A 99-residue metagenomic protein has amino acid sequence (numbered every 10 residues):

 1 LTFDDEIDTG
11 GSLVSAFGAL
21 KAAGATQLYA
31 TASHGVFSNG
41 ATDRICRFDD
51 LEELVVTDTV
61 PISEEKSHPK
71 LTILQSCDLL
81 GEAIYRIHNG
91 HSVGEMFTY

Functional and structural regions predicted by a protein language model:
L1-Y99: PRPP-associated nucleotide enzymes
